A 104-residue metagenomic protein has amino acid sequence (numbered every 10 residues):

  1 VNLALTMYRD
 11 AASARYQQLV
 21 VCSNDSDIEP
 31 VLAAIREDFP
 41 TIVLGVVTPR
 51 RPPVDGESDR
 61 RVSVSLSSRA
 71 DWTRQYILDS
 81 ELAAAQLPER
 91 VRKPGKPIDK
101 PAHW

Functional and structural regions predicted by a protein language model:
V1-W104: Terminal and domain-boundary accessory regions
